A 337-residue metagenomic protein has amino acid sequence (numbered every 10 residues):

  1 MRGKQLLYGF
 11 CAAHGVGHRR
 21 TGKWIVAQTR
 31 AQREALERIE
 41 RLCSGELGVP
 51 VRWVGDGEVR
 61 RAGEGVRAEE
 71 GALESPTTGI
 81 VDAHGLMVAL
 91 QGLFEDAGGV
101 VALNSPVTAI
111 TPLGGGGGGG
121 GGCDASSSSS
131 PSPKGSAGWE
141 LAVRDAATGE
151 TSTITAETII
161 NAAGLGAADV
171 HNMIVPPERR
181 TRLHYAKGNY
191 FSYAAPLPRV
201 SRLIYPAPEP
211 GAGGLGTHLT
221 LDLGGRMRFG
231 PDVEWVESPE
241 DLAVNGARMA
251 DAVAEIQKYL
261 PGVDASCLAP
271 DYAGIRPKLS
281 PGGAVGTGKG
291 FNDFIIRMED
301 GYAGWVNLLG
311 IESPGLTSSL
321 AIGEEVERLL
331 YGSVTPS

Functional and structural regions predicted by a protein language model:
M1-E58, A62, E69, T217: Dinucleotide-binding Rossmann-like beta1-alpha1 core, especially the glycine-rich loop that anchors the ADP
K4-L7, R33-I39, D56, M87 (+4 more regions): A general structural signal for well-ordered alpha-helical segments in protein cores
V16-H18, S152-G301: Active-site substrate-recognition segment that forms the wall of the catalytic cavity or substrate channel
R20, G55-D56, L103-S105, T111 (+1 more regions): Short loop/edge segments at beta-strand edges and connector loops that shape dinucleotide/nucleotide cofactor-binding
K23-I25, A72-E74, Y190: Short aromatic/hydrophobic contact patches that present stacked aromatics for nucleic-acid/ligand binding
A31-A35, A62-E70, T111-G116, C123-D124 (+3 more regions): A short, glycine/Asx- and small/polar-enriched loop/turn that sits immediately N-terminal to a beta-strand
L73-G115, G122-D124, P133-E157, L320: Helical element adjacent to the flavin cofactor pocket in flavoenzyme catalytic cores
C123-S126, G288-S337: C-terminal lid/capping helical subdomain adjacent to the catalytic/cofactor pocket in oxidative enzymes
